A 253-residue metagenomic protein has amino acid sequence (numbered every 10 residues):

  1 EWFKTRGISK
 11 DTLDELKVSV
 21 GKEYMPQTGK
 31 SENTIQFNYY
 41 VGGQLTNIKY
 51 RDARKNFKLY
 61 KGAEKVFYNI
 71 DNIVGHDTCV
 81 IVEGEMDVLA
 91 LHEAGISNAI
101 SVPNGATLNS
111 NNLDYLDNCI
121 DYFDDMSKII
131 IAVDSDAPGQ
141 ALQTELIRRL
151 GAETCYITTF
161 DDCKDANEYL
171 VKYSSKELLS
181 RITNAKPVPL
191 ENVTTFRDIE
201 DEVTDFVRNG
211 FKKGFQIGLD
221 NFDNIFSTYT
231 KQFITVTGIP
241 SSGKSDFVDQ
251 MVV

Functional and structural regions predicted by a protein language model:
E1-I35, N72-I81, K128, A141-D201: Short, small/acidic-rich helices and loops at N termini and domain boundaries of DNA replication/processing enzymes
F3, G43, I131, A166 (+1 more regions): A residue-level signal for conserved active-site and pocket-lining positions in enzyme catalytic cores
E23-D125, Q143: Phosphate-handling DNA/RNA-contact segment within nucleic-acid enzymes
V88, G139, Q143-I147, V248: Short, highly selective alpha-helical patches that border small-molecule cofactor pockets in redox/cofactor-processing
V102-L108, S135, T159-D162: Short, acidic/turn-prone active-site loops that include or flank metal/cofactor- and phosphate-binding residues
V133-S135, G238: Short glycine-centered, acidic/aromatic-flanked micro-motifs in structured strand/loop junctions that mark active-site
E191-V253: The Walker A/P-loop phosphate-binding site
